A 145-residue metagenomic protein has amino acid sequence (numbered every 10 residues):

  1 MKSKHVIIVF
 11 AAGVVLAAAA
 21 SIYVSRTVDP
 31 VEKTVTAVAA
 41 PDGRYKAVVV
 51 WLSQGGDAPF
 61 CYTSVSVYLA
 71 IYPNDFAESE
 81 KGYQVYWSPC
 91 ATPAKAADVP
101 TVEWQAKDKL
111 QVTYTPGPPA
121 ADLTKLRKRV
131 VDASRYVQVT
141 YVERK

Functional and structural regions predicted by a protein language model:
S3-V9, L16, E80-K145: Acidic, small-residue rich beta-repeat scaffolds with periodic aromatic anchors
A12-G13, T27-D29, T36, Q54 (+2 more regions): Generic structural signal for short, flexible, solvent-exposed coil/loop and linker residues
A20-A77: N-terminal export/targeting and maturation segments
